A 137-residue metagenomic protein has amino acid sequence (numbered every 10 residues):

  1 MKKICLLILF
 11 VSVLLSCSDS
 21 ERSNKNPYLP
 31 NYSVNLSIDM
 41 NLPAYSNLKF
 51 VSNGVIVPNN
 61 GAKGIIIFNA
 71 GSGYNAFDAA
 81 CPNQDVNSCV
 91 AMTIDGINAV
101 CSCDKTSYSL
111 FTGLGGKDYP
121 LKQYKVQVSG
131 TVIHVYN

Functional and structural regions predicted by a protein language model:
M1-I4: Positively charged n-region of N-terminal signal peptides that target proteins for export
L7-I8: Sec-dependent N-terminal signal peptides
V13-S16: C-terminal motif of bacterial Sec signal peptides marking the signal peptidase cleavage site
S18-D19, S102: A sequence/structural signal for flexible, mid-protein segments enriched in small/helix-disrupting residues
S20-G96, S107-L110, K122-N137: N-terminal pre-ligand scaffold of iron-sulfur
T112-Y119: Extended Gly/Ser/Thr-rich low-complexity repeat segments, especially those forming or decorating extracellular
